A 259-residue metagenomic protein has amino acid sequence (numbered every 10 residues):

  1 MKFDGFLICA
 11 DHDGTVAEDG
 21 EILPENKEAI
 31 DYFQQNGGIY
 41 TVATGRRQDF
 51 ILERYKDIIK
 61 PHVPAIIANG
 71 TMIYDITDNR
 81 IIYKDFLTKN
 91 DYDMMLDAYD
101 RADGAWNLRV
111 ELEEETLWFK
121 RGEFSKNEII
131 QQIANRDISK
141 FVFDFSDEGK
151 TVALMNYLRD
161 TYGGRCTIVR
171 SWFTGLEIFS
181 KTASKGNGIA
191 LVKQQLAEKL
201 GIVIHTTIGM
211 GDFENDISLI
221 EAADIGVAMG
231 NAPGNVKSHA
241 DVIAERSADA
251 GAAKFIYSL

Functional and structural regions predicted by a protein language model:
F3-L7, L23, F179-L259: Mg2+-dependent phosphoryl-transfer enzymes with acidic/Ser/Thr/Gly-rich catalytic loops
G5, G37, H62, I138-S139 (+2 more regions): Short, well-ordered alpha-helix to beta-strand connector turns
D11: Active-site residues of response regulator receiver
E18-I22: Conserved ATPase-coupling elements of RecA-like P-loop NTPase cores
P24-R121: Active-site phosphate-binding/coordination module
I59-P61, N69, Y162-G164, A222-A223 (+1 more regions): Short, structured coil segments at secondary-structure junctions
A98-L219: Conserved acidic, metal-coordinating active-site core of Asp-based, Mg2+-dependent phosphoryl-transfer enzymes
